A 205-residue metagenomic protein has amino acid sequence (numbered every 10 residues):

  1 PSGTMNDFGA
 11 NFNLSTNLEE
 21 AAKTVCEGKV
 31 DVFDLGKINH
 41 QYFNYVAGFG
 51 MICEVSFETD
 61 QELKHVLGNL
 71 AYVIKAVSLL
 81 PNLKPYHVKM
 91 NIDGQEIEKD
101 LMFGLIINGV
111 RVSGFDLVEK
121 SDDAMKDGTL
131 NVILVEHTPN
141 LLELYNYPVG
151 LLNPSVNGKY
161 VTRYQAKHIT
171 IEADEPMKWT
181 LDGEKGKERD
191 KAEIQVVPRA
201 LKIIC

Functional and structural regions predicted by a protein language model:
P1-L70: Small-residue-rich beta-alpha loop regions that form the catalytic core of phosphotransfer and lipid-active enzymes
D31, V73-V77, Y86-D93, F115-K120 (+2 more regions): Glycine-rich, charged/polar anion/phosphate-binding loops that engage phosphate groups from diverse ligands
V32-L35, P85-H87, L101, K120 (+3 more regions): Short, acidic/polar N-cap/turn motifs at the starts of alpha helices
Q41-G48, C53-E54, E98-N108, V112-G114 (+4 more regions): Short hydrophobic-aromatic micro-motifs
L63-A71, R111, S121-N140: Gly/Ser/Thr-rich active-site loops/lids in small-molecule metabolic enzymes that frequently grip phosphoryl groups
N69-P81, L144-L152: A transmembrane-helix-recognition feature enriched in membrane-embedded lipid enzymes and envelope glyco-/phospholipid
P81-S121, M125-D127: Oxyanion-binding "anion nests"
I92, E98, A124, L134-C205: ATP/nucleoside-binding phosphotransfer catalytic cores, i.e., glycine-rich phosphate-binding loops
